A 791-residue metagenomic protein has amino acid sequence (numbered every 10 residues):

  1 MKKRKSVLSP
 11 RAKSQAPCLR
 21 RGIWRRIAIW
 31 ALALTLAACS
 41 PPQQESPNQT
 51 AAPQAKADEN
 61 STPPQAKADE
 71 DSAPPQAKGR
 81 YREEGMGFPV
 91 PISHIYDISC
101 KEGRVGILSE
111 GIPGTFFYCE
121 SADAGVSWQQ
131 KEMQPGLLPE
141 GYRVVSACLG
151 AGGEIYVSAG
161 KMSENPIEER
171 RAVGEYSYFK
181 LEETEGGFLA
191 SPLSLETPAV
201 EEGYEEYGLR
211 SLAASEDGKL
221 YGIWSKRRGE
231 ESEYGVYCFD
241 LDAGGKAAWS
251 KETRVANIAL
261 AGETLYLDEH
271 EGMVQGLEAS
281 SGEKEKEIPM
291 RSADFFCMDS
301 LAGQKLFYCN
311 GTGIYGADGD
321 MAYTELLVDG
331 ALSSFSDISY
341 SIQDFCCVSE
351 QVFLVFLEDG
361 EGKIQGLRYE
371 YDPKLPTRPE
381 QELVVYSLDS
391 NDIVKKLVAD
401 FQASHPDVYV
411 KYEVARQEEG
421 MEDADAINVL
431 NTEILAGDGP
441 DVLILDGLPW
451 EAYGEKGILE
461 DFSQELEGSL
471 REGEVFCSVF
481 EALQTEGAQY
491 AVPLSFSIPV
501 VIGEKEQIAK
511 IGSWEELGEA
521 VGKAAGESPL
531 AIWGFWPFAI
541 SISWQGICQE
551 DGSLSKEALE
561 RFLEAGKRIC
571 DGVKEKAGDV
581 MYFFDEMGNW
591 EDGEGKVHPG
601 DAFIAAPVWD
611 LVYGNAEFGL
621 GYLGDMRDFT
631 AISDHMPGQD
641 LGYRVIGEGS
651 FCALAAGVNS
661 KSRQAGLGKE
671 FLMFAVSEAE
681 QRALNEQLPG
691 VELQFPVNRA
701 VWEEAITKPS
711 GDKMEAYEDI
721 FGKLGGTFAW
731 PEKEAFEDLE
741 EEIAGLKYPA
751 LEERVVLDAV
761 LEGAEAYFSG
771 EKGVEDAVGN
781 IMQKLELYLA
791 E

Functional and structural regions predicted by a protein language model:
P91-C100, P139-G150, V200-S215, K251-E263 (+2 more regions): Repeated scaffold domains used in trafficking and secretory/extracellular systems, primarily beta-propellers
S121-A122, L181, S215, A317 (+1 more regions): Conserved Ser/Thr-centered positions that define the repeating blades of beta-propeller domains
F345, D712-L785: C-terminal capping/gating helix-and-loop segments adjacent to ligand/active sites or protein-protein/ligand interfaces
Y409-V475, V608-F618: Extracytoplasmic "Venus flytrap"/periplasmic binding protein-like
G447-V500, E515-E516, P637-R644: Hinge/lid segment of periplasmic solute-binding proteins
Q484-G595, S660, Q664-G666, G773: Helix-loop-helix "hinge/cap" segment bordering the ligand-binding cleft or interdomain interface
G526-E527, F674-P709: Periplasmic-binding protein-like
K574-F674: Extracytoplasmic/periplasmic substrate-binding proteins
